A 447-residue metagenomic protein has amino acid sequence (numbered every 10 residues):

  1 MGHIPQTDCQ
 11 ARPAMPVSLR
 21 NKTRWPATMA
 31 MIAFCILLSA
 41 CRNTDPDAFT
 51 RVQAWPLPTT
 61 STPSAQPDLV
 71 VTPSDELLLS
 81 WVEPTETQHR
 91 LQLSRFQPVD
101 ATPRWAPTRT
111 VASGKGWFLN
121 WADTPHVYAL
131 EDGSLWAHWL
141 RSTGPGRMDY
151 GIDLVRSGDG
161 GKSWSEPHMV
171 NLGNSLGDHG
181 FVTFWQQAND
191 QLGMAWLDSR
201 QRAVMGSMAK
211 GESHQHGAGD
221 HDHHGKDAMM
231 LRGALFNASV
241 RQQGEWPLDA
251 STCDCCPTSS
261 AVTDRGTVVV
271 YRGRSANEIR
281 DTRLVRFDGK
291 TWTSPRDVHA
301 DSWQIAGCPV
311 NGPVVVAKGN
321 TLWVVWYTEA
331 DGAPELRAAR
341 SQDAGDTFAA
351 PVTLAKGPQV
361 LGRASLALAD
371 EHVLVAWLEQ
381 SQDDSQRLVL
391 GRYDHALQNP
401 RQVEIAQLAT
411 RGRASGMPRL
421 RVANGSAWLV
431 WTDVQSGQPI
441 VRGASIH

Functional and structural regions predicted by a protein language model:
P5-T7, G219: Exposed, low-complexity/repetitive linear segments and helix-based recognition motifs, biased toward charged/polar
T7-R12, P16-A30: Bacterial N-terminal signal peptides that target proteins for export
L37-A40: C-terminal motif of bacterial Sec signal peptides marking the signal peptidase cleavage site
R42-H447: Extracellular, repeat-based ectodomains that mediate carbohydrate processing or recognition
